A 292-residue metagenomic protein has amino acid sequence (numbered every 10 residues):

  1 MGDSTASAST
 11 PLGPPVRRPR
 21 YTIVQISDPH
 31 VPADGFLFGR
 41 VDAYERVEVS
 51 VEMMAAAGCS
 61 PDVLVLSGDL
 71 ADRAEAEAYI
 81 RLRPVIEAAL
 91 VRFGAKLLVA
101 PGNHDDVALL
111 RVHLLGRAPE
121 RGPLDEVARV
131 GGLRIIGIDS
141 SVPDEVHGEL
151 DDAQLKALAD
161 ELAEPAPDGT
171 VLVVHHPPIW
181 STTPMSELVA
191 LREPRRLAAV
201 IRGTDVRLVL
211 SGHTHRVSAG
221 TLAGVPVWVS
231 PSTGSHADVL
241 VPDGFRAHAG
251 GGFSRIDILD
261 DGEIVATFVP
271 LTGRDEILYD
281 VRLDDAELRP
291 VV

Functional and structural regions predicted by a protein language model:
M1-R81, S181: N-terminal active-site segment of His-dependent metallophosphoesterases
D3-A8, P226, P231-V292: Metal-dependent phosphoesterase/phosphodiesterase active-site architecture
P15-V24, V127-G137, A163-V171, L222-V227 (+1 more regions): Beta-strand-turn-beta hairpins that frame and shape the catalytic cleft of phosphate-ester-processing enzymes
S27-E48, D72-A74, D106-R121, D144-D152 (+2 more regions): Acidic/histidine-rich helix-loop elements that form or flank divalent-metal/phosphate-binding sites at the catalytic
P32-G35, D72-E75, R81, N103-R111 (+4 more regions): Active-site environment of divalent metal-dependent phosphoester hydrolases
S50-V63, H147-W228, S254-R255, G262-I264 (+1 more regions): His/acidic metal-ligating clusters that form di-metal
A76-D160, E164, R196-R202, A223 (+1 more regions): Extended active-site neighborhood of metal-dependent phosphoesterases/phosphodiesterases
